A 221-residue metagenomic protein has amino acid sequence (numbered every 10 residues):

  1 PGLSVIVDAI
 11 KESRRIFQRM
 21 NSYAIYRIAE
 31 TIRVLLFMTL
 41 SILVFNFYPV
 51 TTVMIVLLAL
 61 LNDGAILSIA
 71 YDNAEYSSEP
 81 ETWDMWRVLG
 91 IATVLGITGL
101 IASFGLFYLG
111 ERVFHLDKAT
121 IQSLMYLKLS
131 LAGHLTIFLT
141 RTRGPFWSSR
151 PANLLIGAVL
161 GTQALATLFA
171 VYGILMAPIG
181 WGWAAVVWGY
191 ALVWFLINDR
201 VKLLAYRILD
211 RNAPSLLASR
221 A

Functional and structural regions predicted by a protein language model:
P1-P145, V171-G173: Membrane-embedded transport module
E111, H115, S123-A221: C-terminal transmembrane module of polytopic membrane proteins
